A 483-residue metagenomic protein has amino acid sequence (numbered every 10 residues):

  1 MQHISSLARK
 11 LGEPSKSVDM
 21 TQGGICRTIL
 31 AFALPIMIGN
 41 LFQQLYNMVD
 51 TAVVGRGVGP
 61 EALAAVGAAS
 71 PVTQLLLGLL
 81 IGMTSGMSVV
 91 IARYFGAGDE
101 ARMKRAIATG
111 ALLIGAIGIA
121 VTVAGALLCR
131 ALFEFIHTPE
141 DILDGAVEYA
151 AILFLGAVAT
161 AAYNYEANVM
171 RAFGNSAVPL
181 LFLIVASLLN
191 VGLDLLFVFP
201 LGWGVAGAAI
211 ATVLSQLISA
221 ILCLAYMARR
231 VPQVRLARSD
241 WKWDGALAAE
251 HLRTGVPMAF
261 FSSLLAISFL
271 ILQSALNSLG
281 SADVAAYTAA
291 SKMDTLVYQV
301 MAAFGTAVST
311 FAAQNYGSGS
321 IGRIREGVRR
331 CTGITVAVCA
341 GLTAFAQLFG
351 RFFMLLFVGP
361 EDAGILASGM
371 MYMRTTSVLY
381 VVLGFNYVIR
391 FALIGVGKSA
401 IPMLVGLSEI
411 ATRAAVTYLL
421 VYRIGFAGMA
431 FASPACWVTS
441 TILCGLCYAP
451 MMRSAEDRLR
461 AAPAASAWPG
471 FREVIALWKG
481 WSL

Functional and structural regions predicted by a protein language model:
M1-A33, I91-V158, P200-V256, A312-L379 (+1 more regions): Short alpha-helical transmembrane segments in multi-pass integral membrane proteins
M20-G57, P71-G86, V90, G115-T122 (+5 more regions): N-terminal transmembrane alpha-helices
A31-D50, I152, Y163, A186 (+5 more regions): Transmembrane helical elements of multi-pass membrane transporters/channels
L41, L45-A64, F133-E140, L196-W203 (+6 more regions): Helix-terminus/linker motif at the lipid-water interface of multi-pass membrane proteins
V54-Q74, D141-G145, V205-A206, L247-T254 (+5 more regions): Interfacial/gating helices of multi-pass transporter permease domains
L63-V123, T160-P179, A286-G350, L383-V405: Small-residue-rich hydrophobic transmembrane alpha-helices
L75-G78, T122, N190-D194, A220-L224 (+4 more regions): Hydrophobic transmembrane alpha-helices of multi-pass small-molecule transporters
T84, I152-R171, P179-S187, A208-C223 (+4 more regions): Short runs within selected transmembrane alpha-helices of multi-pass transporters and secretion channels
